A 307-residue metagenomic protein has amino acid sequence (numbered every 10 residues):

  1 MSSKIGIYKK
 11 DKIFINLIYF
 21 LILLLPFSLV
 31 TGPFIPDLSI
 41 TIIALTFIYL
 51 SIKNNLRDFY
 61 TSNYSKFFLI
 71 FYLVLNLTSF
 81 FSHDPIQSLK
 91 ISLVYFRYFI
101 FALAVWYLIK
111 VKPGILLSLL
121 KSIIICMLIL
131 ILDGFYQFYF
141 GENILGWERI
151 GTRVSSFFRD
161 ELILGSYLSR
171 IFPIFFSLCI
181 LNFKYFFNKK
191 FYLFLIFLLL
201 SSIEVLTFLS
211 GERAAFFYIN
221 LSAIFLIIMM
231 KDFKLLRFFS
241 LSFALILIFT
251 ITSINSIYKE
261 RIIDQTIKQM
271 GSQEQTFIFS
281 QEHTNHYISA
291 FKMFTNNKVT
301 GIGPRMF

Functional and structural regions predicted by a protein language model:
M1-K90, Y107-K121, L178-F194, L235-F239: Transmembrane signal-anchor hairpin modules in multi-pass inner-membrane enzymes, especially those that act on
L23-L25, Y72, N76, I100 (+4 more regions): Alpha-helical transmembrane segments of multi-pass inner-membrane proteins
T31-K53, S92-A104, L164-F175, F216-I224: Membrane-embedded alpha-helical segments of multi-pass membrane proteins, especially the transmembrane helices
D37, F96-R97, E274-Y287, K298-F307: Extracytoplasmic catalytic/substrate-binding loops of multi-pass membrane glycan-assembly enzymes
I42-T46, E282-N297: Extracytoplasmic loop-helix module adjacent to an early transmembrane segment
Q87-V94, I150-S155: Non-cytosolic membrane-interface motifs at loop->transmembrane helix junctions
L117, L209-S210, M230-Q275, I288-N296 (+1 more regions): A membrane-periplasm/extracellular boundary helix in multi-pass inner-membrane enzymes that assemble envelope glycans
L145-G151, T266-S280, R305-F307: Interfacial juxtamembrane loops and adjacent helix segments that form the catalytic/substrate-binding surfaces
